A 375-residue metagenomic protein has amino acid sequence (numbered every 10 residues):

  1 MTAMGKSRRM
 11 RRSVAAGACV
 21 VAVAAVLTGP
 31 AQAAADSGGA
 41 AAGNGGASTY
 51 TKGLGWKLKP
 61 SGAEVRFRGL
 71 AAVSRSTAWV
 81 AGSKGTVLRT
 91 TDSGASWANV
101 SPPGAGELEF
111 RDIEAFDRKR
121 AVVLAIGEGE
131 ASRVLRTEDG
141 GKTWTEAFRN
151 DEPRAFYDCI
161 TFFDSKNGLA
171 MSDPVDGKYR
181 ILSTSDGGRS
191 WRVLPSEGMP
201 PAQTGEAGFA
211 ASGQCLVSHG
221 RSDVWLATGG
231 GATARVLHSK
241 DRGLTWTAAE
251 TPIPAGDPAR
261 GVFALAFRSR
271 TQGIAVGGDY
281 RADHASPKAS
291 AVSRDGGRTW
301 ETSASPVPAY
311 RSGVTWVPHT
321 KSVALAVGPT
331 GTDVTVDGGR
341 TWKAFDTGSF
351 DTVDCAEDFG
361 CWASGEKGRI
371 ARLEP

Functional and structural regions predicted by a protein language model:
T2-A35: Secretory targeting and sorting signals
M10, A22, G38, G205-E206 (+1 more regions): Exposed boundary/loop context
L27-K57: N-terminal low-complexity, Pro/Thr-rich disordered segments that flank secretion/membrane-targeting signals
G46-P375: Residue-level hotspots at or immediately adjacent to binding/recognition sites across diverse folds
